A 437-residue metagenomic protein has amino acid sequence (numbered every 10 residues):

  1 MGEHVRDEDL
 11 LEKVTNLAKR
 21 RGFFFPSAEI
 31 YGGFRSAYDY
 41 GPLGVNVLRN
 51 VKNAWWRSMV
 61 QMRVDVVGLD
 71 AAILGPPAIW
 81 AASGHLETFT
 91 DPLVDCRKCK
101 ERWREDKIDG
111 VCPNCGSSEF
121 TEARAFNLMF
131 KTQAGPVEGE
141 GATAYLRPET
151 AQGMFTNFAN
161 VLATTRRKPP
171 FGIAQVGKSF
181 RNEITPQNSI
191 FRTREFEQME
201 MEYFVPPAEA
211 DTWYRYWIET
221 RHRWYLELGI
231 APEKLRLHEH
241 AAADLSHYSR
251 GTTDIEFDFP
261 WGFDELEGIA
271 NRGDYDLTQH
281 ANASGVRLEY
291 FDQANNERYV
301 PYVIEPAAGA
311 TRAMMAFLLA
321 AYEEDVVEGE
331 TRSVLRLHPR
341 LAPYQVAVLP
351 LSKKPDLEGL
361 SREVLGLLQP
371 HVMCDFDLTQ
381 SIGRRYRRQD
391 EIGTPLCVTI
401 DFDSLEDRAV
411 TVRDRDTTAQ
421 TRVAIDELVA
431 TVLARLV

Functional and structural regions predicted by a protein language model:
M1-V437: NTP/phosphate- and nucleic-acid-binding module
